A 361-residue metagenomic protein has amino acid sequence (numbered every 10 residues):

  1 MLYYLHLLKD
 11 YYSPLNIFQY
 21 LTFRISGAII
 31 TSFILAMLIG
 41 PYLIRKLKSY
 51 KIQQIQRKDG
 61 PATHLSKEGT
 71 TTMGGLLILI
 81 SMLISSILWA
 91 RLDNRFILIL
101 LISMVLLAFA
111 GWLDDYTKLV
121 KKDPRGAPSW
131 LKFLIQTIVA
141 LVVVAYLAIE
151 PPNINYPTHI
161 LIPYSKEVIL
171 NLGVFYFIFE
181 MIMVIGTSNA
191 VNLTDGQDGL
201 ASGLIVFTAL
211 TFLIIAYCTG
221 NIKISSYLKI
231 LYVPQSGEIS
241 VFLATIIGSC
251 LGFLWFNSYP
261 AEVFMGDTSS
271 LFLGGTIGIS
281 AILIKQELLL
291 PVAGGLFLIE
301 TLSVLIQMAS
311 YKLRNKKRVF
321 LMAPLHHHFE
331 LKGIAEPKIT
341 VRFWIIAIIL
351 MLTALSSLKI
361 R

Functional and structural regions predicted by a protein language model:
L2-Y42, M82-N94, L98-F109, V143-I160 (+4 more regions): Alpha-helical transmembrane segments
P41-D59: Membrane-interface helix-loop junction between the first two transmembrane segments
I55-T72, R95-F96, L213, K223-Y227: Alpha-helical transmembrane segments and immediately membrane-proximal extracytoplasmic
R57-T70, K122-K132, H326: Juxtamembrane helix-capping/reentrant segments at transmembrane boundaries
K67-L79, L131-V139, E336-I346: Select subsegments of transmembrane alpha-helices in polytopic membrane proteins, especially boundary-proximal
D93-L101, V120-I135: Membrane-interfacial loop-to-helix junctions in multi-pass inner-membrane proteins
K118-P128, I162-L170: Membrane interface segments of multi-pass transport proteins and intramembrane proteases
